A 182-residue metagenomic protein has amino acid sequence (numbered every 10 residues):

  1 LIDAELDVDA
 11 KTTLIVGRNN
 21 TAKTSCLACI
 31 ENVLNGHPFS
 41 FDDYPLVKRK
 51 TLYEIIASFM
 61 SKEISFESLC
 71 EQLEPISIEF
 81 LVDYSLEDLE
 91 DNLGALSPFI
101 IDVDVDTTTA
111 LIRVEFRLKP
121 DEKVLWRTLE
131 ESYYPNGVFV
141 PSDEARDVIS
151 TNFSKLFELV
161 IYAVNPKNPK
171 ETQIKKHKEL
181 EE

Functional and structural regions predicted by a protein language model:
L1-N35, Y44-I55: Pre-Walker A-like glycine/lysine-rich segment at the N-terminus of P-loop NTPase domains
I2, K11, E74-I78, A110: Core residues of folded domains in eukaryotic genome-function proteins
T12-I15, L27, V33, F80 (+2 more regions): Long, contiguous hydrophobic alpha-helical segments, chiefly transmembrane helices and signal peptides
S40: Conserved phosphoryl-transfer catalytic core
V47, T51-P75, L86-E182: Glycine-rich phosphate-binding loops of NTPases
I78-Y84: Short, hydrophobic/aromatic-enriched beta-strand segments in well-ordered soluble domains
